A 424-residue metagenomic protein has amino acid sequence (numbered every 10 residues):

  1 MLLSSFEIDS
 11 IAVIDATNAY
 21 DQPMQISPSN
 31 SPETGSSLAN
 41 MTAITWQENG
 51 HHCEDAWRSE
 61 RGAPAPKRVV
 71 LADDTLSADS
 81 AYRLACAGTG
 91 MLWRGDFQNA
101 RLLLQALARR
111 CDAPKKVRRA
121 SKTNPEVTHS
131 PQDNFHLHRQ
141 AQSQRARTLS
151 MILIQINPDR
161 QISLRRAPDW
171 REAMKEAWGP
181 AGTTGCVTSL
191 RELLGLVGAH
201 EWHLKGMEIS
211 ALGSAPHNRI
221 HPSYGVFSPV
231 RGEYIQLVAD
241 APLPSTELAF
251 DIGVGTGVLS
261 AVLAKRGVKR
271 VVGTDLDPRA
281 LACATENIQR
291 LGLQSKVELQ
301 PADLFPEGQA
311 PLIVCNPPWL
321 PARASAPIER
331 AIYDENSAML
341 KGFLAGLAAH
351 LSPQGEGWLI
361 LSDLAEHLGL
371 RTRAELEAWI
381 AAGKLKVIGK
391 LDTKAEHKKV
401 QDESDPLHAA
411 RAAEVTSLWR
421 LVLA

Functional and structural regions predicted by a protein language model:
L38-G62, P66-E208: N-terminal auxiliary segments of SAM/dcSAM-dependent transferases
W170-L248, I252-A264, R411-A413: SAM-dependent Rossmann-like transferase core, predominantly class I methyltransferases with a strong bias toward
R231-C315, P321-S325: Conserved SAM/SAH cofactor-binding pocket of Class I
P278, P317-G342: Mobile active-site "lid"/loop adjacent to the S-adenosyl-L-methionine
L340-P353: A short glycine-rich, Lys/Arg-flanked "PGG" loop and its adjoining helix->strand segment in the class I
F343, L368-G383: Short alpha-helix
Q354-L361: Conserved beta-strand signature within the Rossmann-like core of class I S-adenosyl-L-methionine
L376-L423: Class I S-adenosyl-L-methionine
